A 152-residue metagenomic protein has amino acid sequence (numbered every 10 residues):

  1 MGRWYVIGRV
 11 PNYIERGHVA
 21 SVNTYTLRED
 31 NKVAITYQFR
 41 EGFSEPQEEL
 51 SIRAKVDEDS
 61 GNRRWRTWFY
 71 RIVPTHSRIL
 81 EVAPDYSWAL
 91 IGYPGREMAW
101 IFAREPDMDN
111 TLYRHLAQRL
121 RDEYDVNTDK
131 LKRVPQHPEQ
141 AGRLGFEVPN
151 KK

Functional and structural regions predicted by a protein language model:
M1-K152: A beta-rich soluble binding module of mature secreted/lumenal proteins
